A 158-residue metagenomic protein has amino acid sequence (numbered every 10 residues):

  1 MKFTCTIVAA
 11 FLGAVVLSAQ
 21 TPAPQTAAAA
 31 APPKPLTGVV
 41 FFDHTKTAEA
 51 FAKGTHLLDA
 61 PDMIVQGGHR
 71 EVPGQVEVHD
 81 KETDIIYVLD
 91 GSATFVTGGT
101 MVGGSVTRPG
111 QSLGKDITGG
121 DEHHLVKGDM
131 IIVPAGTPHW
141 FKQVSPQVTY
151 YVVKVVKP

Functional and structural regions predicted by a protein language model:
C5-A19: Bacterial N-terminal signal peptides
A19-V78: A short, N-terminal "cap"/entry segment at the start of jelly-roll beta-barrel domains of the cupin/DSBH fold
G67, F95-T97, Y150-V152: Short hydrophobic/aromatic-rich beta-strand segments that constitute the beta-sheet cores of beta-sandwich/beta-barrel
E77, D84-Y87, E122-H123, I131: His/acidic/aromatic-lined binding-pocket segments of jelly-roll/cupin-type domains and related regulatory beta-sandwich
D80-M101, T107-T118: Short, conserved beta-strand element in jelly-roll/cupin
M101-G103, Q147-V148: Short, surface-exposed beta-strand-loop junctions and turns on beta-sheet-rich folds
H124-V144: Conserved metal-binding segment of the jelly-roll/cupin
S145-P158: A short hydrophobic beta-strand segment most commonly corresponding to one strand of the jelly-roll/cupin
